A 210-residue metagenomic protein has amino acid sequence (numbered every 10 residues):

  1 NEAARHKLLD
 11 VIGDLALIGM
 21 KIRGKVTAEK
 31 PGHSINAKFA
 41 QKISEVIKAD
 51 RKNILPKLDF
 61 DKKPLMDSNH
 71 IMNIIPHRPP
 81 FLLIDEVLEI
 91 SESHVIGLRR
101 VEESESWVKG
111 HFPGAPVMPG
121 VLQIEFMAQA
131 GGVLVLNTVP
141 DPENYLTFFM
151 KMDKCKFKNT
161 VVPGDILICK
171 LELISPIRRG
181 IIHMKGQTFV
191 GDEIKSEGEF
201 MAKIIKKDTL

Functional and structural regions predicted by a protein language model:
N1-F60, R78: Terminal domain-initiation and capping elements
E2-A3, K7-I12, D153-S175: An exposure/low-complexity boundary signal
R5-I18, V87, M118-P142: Active-site helix/loop of acyl-thioester processing domains in fatty-acid/polyketide metabolism, spanning hotdog-fold
K21-A28, N53-L65, G131-I168, K195 (+1 more regions): Hydrophobic beta-strand-centered segment that forms part of the acyl-chain substrate-binding groove
A49-V117, Y145-L146, V161-V162, I174-R178 (+2 more regions): Non-catalytic linker/capping segments at the edges of enzyme domains
L83-E86, K151, K156, K170-E172 (+2 more regions): Residues located in well-ordered beta-strands
G180-K185: Short aromatic-glycine-enriched beta-strand elements
